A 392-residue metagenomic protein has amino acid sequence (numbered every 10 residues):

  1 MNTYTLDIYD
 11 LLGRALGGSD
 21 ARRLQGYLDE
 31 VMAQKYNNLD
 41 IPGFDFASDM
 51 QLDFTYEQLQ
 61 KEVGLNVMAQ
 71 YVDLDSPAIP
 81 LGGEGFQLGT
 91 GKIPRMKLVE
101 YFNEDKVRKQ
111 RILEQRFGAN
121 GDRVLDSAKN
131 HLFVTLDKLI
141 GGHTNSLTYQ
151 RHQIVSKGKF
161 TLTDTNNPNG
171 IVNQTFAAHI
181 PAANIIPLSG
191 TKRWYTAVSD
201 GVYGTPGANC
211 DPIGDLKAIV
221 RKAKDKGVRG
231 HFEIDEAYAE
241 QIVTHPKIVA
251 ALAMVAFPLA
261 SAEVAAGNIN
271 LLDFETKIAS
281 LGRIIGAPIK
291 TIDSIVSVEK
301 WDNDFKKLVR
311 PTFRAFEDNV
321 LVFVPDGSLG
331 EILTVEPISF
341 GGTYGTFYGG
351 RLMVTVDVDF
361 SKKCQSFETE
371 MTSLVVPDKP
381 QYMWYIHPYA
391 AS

Functional and structural regions predicted by a protein language model:
M1-T55, V376-S392: N-terminal alpha-helical "arm" segments
L11, R116-F117, I285: Short, aromatic- and cysteine-enriched interfacial helices/patches that mediate contacts at lipid membranes
L16-Q25, Y36-G43, F117-D122, T165-N173 (+5 more regions): Intrinsically disordered, low-complexity coil segments
I41-F117, N173-T175: Assembly/oligomerization interface modules of large self-assembling protein complexes
P42-E62, K138-I180, D326, E331-T343 (+1 more regions): Contiguous N-terminal and early-domain "leader" segments and peripheral loops that mark the onset or edge of a domain
P94-N184, D211-E240, K363-M371: Long, contiguous amphipathic alpha-helices that act as assembly "spine/axial" helices in icosahedral shell and virion
G170-I278: Extended, solvent-exposed, turn-rich assembly/linker loops in the middle of proteins
K247-S392: Sequence/fold signature of self-assembling virion shell proteins
